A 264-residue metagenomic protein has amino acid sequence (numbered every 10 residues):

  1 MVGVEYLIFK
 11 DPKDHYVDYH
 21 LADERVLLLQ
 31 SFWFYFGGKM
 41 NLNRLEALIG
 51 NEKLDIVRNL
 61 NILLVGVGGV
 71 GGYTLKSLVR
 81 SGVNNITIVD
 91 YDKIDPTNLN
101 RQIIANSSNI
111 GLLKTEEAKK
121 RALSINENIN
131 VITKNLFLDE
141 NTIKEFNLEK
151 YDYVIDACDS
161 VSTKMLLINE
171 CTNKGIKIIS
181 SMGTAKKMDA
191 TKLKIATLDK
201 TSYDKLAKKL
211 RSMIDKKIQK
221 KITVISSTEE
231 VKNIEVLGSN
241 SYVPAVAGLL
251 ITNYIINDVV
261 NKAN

Functional and structural regions predicted by a protein language model:
F36-I62: N-terminal charged helix/coil linker that caps or initiates catalytic domains
R58, F146-Y153, C158-L166, N173 (+3 more regions): Glycine-rich phosphate/adenylate-binding loop
L64-V67, I88: Hydrophobic Val/Ile/Leu positions in short beta-strands of Rossmann-like dinucleotide-binding domains
V70: Hydrophobic/small residue at the entry helix of a nucleotide-binding pocket
R80-N85: Conserved S-adenosyl-L-methionine
D90-I125: Glycine-rich phosphate-binding loop and adjoining beta1-alpha1-beta2 segment of Rossmann-like nucleotide-binding folds
N135-T142: Conserved SAM/SAH-binding loop
